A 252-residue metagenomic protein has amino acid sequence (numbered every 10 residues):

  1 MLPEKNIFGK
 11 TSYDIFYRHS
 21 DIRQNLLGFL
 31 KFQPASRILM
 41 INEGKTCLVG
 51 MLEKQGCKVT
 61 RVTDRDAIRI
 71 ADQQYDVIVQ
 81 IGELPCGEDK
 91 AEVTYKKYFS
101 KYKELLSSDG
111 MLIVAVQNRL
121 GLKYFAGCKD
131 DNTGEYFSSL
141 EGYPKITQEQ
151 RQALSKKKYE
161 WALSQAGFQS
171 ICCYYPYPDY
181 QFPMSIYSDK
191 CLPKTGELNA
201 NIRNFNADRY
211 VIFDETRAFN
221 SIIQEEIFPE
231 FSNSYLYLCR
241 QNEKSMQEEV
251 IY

Functional and structural regions predicted by a protein language model:
F16-R37: Conserved alpha-helix/loop element of class I SAM-dependent methyltransferases that forms part of the SAM/SAH-binding
K45-C57: Conserved SAM-binding loop of SAM-dependent methyltransferases across substrates and taxa, primarily the Class I
I68-I78: A short acidic, Gly/Pro-enriched loop at the edge of an enzyme's catalytic core that lines a small-molecule cofactor
D76-V93: A short SAM/SAH-binding and catalytic strip from SAM-dependent methyltransferases
E92-M111: A short glycine-rich, Lys/Arg-flanked "PGG" loop and its adjoining helix->strand segment in the class I
I113-F137: Conserved class I S-adenosyl-L-methionine
Q148-Y175: Short alpha-helix
Y177, P183-Y252: C-terminal lobe and adjacent flexible extensions of AdoMet/dcAdoMet transferase-like proteins
